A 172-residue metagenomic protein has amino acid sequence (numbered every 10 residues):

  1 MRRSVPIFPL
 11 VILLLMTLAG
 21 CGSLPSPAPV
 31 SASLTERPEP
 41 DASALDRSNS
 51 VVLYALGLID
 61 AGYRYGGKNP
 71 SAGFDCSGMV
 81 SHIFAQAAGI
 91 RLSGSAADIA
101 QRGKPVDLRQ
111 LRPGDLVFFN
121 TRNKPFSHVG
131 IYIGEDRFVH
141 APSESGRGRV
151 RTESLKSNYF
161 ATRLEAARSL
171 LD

Functional and structural regions predicted by a protein language model:
M1-V11: Bacterial N-terminal signal peptides that target proteins for export
M16-G20: C-terminal motif of bacterial Sec signal peptides marking the signal peptidase cleavage site
G22-A32, E39-P40, I133-D172: Aromatic- and glycine-rich peptidoglycan recognition patches
L24-I59: Post-signal peptide N-terminal segment of mature Sec-exported envelope proteins
E39-D41, A61-P113: Catalytic cysteine-centered active-site loop
G114-L116, D136: Structural motif
H128-Y132: Short beta-strand-centered aromatic/proline hotspots
